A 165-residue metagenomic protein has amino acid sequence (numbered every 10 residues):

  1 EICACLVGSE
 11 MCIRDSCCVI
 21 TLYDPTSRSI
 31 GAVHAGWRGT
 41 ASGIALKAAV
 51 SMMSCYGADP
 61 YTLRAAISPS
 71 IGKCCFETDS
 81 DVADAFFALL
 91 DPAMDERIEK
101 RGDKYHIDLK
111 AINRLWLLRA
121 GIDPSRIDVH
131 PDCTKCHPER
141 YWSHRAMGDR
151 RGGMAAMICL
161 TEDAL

Functional and structural regions predicted by a protein language model:
E1, K47, I112: Short Gly/charged-rich anion-binding patches and loops
E1-G8, C12-I13: Single conserved hydrophobic/aromatic residue that forms the stacking wall/gate of nucleotide- or nucleobase-binding
C5, D59, G121-D123: Short, structurally constrained coil/turn elements that cap an alpha-helix or connect an alpha-helix to the following
S9-E10, M52-Y56, L118, R145-G148: A generic local secondary-structure boundary/capping motif
S9-E10, S16-I20, M154-A155: Short glycine-rich loop/turn motifs
E10, I30-A32, M157: Short glycine-aspartate micro-motif
C18-K104: Glycine- and Gly-Pro-enriched alpha-helical subdomains that act as flexible, kink-prone "lid/hinge" or packing modules
G72-L165: C-terminal accessory segment of soluble enzyme catalytic cores
